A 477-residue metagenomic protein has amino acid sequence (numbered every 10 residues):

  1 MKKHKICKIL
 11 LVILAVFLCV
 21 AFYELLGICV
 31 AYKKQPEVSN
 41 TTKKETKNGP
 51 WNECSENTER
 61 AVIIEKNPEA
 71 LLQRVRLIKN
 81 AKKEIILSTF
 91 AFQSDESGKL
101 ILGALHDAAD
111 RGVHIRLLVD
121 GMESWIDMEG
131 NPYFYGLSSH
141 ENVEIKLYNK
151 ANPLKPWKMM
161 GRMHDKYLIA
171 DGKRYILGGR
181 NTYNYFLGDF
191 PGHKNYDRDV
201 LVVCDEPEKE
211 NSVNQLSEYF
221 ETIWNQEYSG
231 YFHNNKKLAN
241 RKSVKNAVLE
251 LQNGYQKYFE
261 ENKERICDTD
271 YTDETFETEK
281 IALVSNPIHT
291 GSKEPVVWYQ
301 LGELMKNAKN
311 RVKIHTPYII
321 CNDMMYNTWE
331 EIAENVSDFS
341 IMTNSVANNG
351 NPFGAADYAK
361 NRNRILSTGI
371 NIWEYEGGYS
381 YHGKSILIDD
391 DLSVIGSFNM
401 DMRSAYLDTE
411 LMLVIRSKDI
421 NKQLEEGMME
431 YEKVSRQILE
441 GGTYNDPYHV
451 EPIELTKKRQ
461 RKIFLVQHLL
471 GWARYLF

Functional and structural regions predicted by a protein language model:
K2-V143, P153-H164, A170, R174-F477: Charged, low-complexity intrinsically disordered terminal segments
K146: Phosphate-binding P-loop/Walker A region and its immediate neighborhood
